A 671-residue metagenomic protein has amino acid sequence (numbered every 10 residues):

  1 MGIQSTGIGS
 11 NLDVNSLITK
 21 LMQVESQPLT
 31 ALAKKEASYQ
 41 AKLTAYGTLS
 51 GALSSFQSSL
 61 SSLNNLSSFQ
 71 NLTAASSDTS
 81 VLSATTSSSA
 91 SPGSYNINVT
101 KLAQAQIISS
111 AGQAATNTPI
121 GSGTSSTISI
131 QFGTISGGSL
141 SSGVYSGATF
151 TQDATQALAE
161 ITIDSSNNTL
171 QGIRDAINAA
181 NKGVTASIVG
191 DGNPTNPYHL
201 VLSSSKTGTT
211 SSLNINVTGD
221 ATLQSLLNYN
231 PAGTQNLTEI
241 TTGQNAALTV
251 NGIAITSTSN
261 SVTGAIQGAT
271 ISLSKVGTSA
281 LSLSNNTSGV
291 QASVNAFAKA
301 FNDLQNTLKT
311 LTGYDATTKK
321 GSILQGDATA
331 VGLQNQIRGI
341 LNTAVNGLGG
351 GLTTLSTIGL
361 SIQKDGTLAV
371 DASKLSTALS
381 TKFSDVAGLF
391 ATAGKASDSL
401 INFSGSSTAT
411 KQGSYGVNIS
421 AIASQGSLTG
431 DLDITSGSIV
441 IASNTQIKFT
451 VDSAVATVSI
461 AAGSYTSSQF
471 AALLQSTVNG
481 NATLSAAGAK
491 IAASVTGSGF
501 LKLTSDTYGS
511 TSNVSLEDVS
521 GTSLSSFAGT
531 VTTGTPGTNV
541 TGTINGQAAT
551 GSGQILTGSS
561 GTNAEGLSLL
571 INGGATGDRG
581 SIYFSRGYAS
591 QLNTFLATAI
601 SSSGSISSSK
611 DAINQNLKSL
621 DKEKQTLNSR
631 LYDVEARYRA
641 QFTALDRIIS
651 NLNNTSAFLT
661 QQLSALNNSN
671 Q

Functional and structural regions predicted by a protein language model:
M1-K34, S50, S58-H199, S203-T307 (+2 more regions): Bacterial flagellar/type III secretion structural subunits and associated motility module proteins, recognized via
A33-S67, L304-T318, K624, R630 (+1 more regions): Contiguous, amphipathic alpha-helical segments that mediate oligomerization or scaffolding in large protein assemblies
A316-T329: Mature extracytoplasmic/periplasmic domains
I649-L652, S656: C-terminal or internal capping secondary-structure element at the end of a domain, subdomain, or sheet
T660-Q671: Short, charged, intrinsically disordered terminal tails
